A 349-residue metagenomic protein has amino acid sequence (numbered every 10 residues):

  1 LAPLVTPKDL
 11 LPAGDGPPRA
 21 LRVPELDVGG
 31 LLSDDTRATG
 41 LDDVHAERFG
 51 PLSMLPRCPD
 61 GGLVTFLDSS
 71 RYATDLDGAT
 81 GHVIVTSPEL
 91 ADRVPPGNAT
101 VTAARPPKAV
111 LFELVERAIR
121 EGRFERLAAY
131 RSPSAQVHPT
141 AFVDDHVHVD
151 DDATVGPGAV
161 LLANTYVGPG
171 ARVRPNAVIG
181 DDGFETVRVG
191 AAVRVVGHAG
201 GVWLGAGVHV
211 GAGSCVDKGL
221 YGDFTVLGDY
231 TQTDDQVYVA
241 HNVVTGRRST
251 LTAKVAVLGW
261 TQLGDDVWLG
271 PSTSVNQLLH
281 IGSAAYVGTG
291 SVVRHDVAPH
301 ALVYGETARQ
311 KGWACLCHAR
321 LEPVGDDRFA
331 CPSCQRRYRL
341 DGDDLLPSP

Functional and structural regions predicted by a protein language model:
L1-S134, G170, N176-A177, D181-V195 (+2 more regions): Terminal amphipathic alpha-helical/low-complexity segments used for targeting or macromolecular assembly
R105-K108, V147, T165: Short, amphipathic alpha-helical segments
V143-D144, V208: Conserved short hydrophobic patches within well-ordered secondary structure
Y166, V173-L204, V208, A212-D229 (+1 more regions): Glycine-rich hexapeptide-repeat left-handed beta-helix
